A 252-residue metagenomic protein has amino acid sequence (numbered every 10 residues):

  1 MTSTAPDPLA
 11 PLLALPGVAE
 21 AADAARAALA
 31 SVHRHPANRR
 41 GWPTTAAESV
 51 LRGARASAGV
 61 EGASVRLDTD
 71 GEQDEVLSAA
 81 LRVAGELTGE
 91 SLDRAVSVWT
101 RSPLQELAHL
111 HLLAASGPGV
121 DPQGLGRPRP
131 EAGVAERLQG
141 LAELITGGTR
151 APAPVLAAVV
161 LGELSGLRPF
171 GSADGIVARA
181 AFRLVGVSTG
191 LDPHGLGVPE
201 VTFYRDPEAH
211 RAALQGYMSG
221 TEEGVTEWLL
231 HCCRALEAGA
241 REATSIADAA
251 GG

Functional and structural regions predicted by a protein language model:
M1-G252: FIC/Doc superfamily catalytic core
